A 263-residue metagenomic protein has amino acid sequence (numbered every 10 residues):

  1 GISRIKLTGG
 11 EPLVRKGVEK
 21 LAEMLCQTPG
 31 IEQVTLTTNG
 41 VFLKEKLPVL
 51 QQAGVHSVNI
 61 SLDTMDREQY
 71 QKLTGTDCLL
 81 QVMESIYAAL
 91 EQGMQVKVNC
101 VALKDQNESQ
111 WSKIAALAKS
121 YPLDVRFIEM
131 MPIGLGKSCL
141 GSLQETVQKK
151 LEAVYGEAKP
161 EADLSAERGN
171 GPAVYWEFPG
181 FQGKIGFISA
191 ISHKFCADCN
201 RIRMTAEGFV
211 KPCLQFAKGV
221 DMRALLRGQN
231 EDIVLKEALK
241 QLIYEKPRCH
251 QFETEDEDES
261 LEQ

Functional and structural regions predicted by a protein language model:
G1-L7, E11, R15-I128: Radical SAM/AdoMet-radical enzyme domain recognition
R4, L242-Q263: Short flanking/linker segments adjacent to small metal-binding domains or redox-active Cys/His motifs
N39, V234-L235, E259: Short, intrinsically disordered/low-complexity patches at protein termini and at juxtamembrane boundaries
P48, L73-T74, S112-K113, G141 (+4 more regions): Short amphipathic alpha-helical patches
N99, R126-M130, E177, F187-I188: Short, conserved beta-strand edge motifs with alternating hydrophobic and charged residues
G134-Q251: Accessory C-terminal segments flanking Radical SAM cores
